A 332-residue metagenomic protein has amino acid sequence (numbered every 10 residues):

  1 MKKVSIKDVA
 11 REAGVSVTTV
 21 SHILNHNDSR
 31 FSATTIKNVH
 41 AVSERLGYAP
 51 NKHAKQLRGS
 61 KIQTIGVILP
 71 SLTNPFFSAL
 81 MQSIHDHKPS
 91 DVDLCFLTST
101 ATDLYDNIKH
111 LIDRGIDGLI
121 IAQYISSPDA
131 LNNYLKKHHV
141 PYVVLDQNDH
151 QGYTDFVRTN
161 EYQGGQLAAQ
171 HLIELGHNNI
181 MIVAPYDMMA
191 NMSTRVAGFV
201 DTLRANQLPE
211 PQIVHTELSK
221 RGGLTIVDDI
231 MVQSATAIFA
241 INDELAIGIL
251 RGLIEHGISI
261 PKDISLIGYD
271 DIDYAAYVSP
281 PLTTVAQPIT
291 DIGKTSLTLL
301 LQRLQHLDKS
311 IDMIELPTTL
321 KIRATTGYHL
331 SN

Functional and structural regions predicted by a protein language model:
M1, S60-Q170, E174, D228-Q233: Alpha-helical recognition/docking segments in bacterial nutrient-uptake and carbohydrate-utilization systems
M1-I62: N-terminal helix-turn-helix DNA-binding module of bacterial transcription factors
V17-S21, L57-S71, N179-P185: Short beta-strand segments enriched in small/hydrophobic residues
V42, S83-H87, Y134, T194-N206 (+2 more regions): Alpha-helical structural signal in soluble globular domains
L69-S78, F96-D103, V157-L167, V183-T225 (+4 more regions): Hinge/beta->alpha junction and helix N-cap segments in small-molecule ligand-binding domains
D117, N178-N179, P209, T236: Short acidic/polar active-site loop segments enriched in Thr and Asp
P211, D228-N332: Flexible loop/turn connectors
